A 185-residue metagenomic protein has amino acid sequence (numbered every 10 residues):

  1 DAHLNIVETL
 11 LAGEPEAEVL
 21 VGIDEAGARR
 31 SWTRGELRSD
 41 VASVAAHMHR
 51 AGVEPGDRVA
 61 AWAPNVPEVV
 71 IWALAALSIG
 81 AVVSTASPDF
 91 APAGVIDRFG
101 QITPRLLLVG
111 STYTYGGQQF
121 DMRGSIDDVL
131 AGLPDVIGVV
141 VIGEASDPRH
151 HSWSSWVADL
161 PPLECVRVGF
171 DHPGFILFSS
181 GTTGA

Functional and structural regions predicted by a protein language model:
D1-V21, S39-V44, R58, E68: AMP-binding/adenylate-forming domain of the ANL superfamily
V7-T33, A145-R149: AMP-dependent adenylate-forming
L11-G13, L37, V41-V44, M48 (+5 more regions): Adenylate-forming
E16-E18, V141, H151-F178, A185: Conserved pre-ATP/AMP-binding loop-to-beta segment of ANL
H47-I96: Conserved AMP-binding/adenylate-forming
V59, A76, P173, S179-T182: Conserved S/T- and glycine-rich ATP-binding loop of Class I adenylate-forming
A75-S154: Structural core segment of the AMP-binding/adenylate-forming
